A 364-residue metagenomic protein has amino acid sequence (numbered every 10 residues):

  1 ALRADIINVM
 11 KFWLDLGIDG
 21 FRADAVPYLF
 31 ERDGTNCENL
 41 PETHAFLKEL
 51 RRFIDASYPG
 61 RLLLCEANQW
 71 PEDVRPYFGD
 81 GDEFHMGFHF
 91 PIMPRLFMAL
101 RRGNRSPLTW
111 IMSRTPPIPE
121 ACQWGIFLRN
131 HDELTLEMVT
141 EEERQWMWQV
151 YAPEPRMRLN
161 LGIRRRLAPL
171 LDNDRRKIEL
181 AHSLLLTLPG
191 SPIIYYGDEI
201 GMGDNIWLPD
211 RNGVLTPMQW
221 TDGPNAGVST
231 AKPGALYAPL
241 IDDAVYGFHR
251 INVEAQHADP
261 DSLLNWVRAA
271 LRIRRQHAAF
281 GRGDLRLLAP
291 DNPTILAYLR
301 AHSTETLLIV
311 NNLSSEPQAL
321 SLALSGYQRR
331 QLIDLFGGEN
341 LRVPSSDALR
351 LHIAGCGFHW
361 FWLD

Functional and structural regions predicted by a protein language model:
A1-D364: Active-site and adjacent substrate-binding regions of carbohydrate-active enzymes
